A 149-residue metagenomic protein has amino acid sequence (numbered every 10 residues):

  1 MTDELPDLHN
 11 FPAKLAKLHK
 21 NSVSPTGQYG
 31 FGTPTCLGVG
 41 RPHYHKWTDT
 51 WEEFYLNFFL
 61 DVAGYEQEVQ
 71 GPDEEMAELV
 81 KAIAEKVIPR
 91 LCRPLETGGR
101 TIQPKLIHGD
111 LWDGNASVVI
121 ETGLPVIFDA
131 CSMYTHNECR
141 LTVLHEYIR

Functional and structural regions predicted by a protein language model:
M1-E53, N57: ATP-binding pocket architecture of kinase catalytic cores
D3, D61, P89, D113 (+1 more regions): Active-site micro-motifs of SAM-dependent methyltransferase domains
H19-G27, E66, L91, L95: A general structural signal marking secondary-structure boundaries and capping sites
K20-V23, L60, A116, E146: Residue-level marker of positions within ordered structural domains that often coincide with functionally constrained
Y29, Q70-L79, Q103-P104, L124: Short acidic alpha-helical/loop segments enriched in Asp/Glu that coordinate divalent cations
P34-R93: Active-site catalytic-loop/activation-segment of kinase and kinase-like phosphoryl-transfer enzymes
W51-L56, Y65, R100-I107, D113-R149: Active-site Asp-x-Gly
A82-L111: Repeat-unit-sized solenoid/scaffold elements
